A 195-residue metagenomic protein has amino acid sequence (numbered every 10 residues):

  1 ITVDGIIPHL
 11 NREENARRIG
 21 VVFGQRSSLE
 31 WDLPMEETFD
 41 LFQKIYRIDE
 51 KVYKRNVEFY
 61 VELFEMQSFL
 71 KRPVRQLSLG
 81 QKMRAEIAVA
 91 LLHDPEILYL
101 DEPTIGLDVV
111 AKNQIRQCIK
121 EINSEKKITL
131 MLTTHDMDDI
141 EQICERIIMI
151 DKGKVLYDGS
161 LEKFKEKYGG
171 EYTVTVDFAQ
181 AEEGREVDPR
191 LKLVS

Functional and structural regions predicted by a protein language model:
D40, K44, V52-F69: Conserved ABC ATPase "signature" region
P73-L77: Conserved ABC ATPase signature
I87: Hydrophobic anchor residue at the start of the ABC signature
D94: Conserved catalytic motifs of ABC-family nucleotide-binding domains
L98-D101: Catalytic Walker B motif of ABC-type/P-loop ATPase nucleotide-binding domains
R116-S195: ABC transporter nucleotide-binding domain
